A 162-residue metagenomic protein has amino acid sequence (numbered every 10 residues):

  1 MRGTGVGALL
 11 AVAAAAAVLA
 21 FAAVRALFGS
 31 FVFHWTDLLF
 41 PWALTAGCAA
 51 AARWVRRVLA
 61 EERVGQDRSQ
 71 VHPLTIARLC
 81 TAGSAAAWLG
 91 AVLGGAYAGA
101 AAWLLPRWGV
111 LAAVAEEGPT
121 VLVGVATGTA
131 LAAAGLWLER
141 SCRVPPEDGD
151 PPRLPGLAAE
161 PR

Functional and structural regions predicted by a protein language model:
M1-T45: Long, highly hydrophobic alpha-helical transmembrane signal-anchor segments
M1-V6, G29-S30, V144-R162: Actinobacteria-biased recognition of intrinsically disordered, low-complexity terminal regions
G3, G109-P151: Alpha-helical transmembrane segments and their immediate juxtamembrane interface regions
A16-A20, L44-C48, T127, L131 (+1 more regions): Alpha-helical transmembrane segments of multipass membrane proteins
A20, A49-A52, R56, V92-G95 (+1 more regions): Alpha-helical transmembrane segments of polytopic integral membrane proteins, especially the permease/helical cores
F21-F40, G99-V123: Membrane interfacial helix motifs at helix-loop boundaries and amphipathic/re-entrant anchors
W54-I76: Membrane-helix interface/capping segments
I76-A101, R162: C-terminal halves and exits of single transmembrane alpha-helices
